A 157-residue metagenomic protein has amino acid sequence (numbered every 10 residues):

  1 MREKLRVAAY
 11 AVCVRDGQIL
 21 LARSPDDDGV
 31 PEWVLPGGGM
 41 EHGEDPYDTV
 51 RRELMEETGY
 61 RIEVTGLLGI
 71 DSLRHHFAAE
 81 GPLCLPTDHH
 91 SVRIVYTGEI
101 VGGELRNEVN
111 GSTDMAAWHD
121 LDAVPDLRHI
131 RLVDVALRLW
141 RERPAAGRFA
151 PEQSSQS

Functional and structural regions predicted by a protein language model:
M1-I19, G39-H42, R93-T97: Conserved N-terminal beta-strand and adjoining loop/helix that marks the start of the Nudix/MutT-like hydrolase domain
E3, G29, D71-A79: Short, solvent-exposed loop/turn segments at secondary-structure junctions
E3-L5, E32, C84-V92, N110-T113: A generic structural micro-feature
Q18-E56, Y60: Conserved Nudix-box catalytic region and its N-terminal flanking loop in Nudix hydrolases and closely related
R61-I70: A short coil-to-beta-strand element that immediately follows conserved catalytic motifs
L73-L105, L139: Active-site-adjacent beta-strand/loop module that shapes the phosphate/pyrophosphate-binding cleft
T97, N107-W140: NUDIX/MutT-family hydrolases
V133-S157: Charged phosphate-binding loop/patch that engages nucleotide di/tri-phosphates or the phosphate backbone of nucleic
